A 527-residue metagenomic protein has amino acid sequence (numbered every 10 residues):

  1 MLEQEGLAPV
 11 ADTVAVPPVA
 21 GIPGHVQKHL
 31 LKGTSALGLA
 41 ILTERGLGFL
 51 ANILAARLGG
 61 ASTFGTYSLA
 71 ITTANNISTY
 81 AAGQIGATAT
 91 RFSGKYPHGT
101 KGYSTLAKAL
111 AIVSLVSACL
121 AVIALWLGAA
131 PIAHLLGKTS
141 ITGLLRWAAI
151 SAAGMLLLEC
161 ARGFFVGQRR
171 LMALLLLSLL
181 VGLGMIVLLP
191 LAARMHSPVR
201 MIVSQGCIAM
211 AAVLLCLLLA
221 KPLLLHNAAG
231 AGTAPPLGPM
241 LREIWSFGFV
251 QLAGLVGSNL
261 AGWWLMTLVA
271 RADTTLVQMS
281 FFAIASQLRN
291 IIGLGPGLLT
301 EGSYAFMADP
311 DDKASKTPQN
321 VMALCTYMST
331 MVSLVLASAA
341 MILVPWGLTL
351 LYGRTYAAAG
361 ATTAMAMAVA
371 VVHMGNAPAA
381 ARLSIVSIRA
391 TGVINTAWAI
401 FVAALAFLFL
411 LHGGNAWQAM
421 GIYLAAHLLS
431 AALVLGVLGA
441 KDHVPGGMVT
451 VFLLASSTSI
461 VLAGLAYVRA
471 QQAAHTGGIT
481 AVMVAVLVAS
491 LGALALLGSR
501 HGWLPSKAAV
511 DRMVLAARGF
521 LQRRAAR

Functional and structural regions predicted by a protein language model:
L2, I112-V256, L260-W263, A463-A466: Hydrophobic transmembrane helix module of multi-pass membrane transport proteins
L2-G21, G464-R527: Membrane-proximal transmembrane or re-entrant/amphipathic helices at the cytosolic face
L2-P18, K108-L136, V187-R194, P296 (+2 more regions): Alpha-helical transmembrane segments of multi-pass membrane transport and lipid-handling proteins
E5-G6, V10-P18, V26-A87, L115 (+6 more regions): Signature of the first transmembrane helix
A8-V26, L30, V199-M201, C216-W263 (+4 more regions): Interhelical loop/hinge segments that connect adjacent transmembrane helices in multipass membrane
G33-G48, V181, Q205-C216, A220 (+3 more regions): Transmembrane helical elements of multi-pass membrane transporters/channels
E44, G48, N52, A70-S78 (+13 more regions): Short runs within selected transmembrane alpha-helices of multi-pass transporters and secretion channels
A82-H98, V166-G167, A285, R289-T330 (+1 more regions): Helix-loop junctions and terminal segments of transmembrane helices in multi-pass membrane transport/translocation
